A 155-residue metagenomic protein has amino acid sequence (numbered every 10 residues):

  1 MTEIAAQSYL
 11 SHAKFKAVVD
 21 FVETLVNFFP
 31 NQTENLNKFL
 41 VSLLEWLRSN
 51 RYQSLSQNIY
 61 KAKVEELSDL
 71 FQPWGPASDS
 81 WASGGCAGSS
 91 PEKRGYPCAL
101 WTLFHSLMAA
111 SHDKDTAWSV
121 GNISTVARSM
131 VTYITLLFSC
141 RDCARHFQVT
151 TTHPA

Functional and structural regions predicted by a protein language model:
M1-A117, L137: Non-globular targeting/processing and membrane-anchoring segments
S106-A155: Alpha-helical bundle/repeat cores within regulatory domains of eukaryotic proteins
